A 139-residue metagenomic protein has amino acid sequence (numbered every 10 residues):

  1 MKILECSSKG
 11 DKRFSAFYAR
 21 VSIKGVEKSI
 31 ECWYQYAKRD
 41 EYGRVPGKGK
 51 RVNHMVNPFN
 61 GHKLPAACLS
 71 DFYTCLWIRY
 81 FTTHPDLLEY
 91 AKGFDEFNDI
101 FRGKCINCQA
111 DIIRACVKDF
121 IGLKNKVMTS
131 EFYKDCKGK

Functional and structural regions predicted by a protein language model:
M1-Q35: N-terminal accessory segments that precede or flank the first globular/catalytic domain
R39-F101, C116-C136: Long, contiguous internal "core" modules enriched in hydrophobic/ aromatic residues
R102-C116: Active-site nucleophilic cysteine motif
